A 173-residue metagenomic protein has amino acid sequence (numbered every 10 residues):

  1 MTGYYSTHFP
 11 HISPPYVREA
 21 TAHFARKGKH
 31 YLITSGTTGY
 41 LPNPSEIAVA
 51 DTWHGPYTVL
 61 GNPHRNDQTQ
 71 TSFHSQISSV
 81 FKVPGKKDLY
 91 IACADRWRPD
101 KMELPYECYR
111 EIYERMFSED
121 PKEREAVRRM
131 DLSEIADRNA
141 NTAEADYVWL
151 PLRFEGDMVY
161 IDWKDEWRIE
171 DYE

Functional and structural regions predicted by a protein language model:
M1-E173: Carbohydrate-active catalytic/glycan-binding domains of CAZyme proteins, especially the secreted or lumenal ectodomains
